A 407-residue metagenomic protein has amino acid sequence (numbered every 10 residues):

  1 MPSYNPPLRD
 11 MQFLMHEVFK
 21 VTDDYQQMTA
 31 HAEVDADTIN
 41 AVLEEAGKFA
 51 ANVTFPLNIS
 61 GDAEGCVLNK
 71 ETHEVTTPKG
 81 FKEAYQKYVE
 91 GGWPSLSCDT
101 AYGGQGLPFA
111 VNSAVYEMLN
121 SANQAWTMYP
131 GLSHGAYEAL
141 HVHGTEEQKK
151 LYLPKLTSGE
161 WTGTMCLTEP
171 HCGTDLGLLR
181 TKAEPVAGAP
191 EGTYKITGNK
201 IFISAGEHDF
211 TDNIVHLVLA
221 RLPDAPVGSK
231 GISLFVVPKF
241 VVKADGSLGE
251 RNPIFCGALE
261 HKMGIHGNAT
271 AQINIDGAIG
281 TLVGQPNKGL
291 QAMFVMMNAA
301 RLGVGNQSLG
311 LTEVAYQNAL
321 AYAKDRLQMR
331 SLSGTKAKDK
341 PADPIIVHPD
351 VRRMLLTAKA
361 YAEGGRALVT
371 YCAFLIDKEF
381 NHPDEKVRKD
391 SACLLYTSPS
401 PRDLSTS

Functional and structural regions predicted by a protein language model:
M1-T127, L151, D377, K386: Amphipathic, small/basic residue-rich leader segments at the start of a protein or domain
V18-Q27, K82-G92, A110-N112, T193-I196 (+3 more regions): Active-site-adjacent bridging/hinge elements
Q27-I39, E64-K70, W93-A101, Y116-A122 (+8 more regions): Glycine- and acidic
G61, L132-S133, G144-V186, A373-S391: Internal maturation/activation junctions in enzymes
G192-R251: A short core secondary-structure module
F202-S204, V241-G257, K262, A269-A300 (+1 more regions): A glycine-rich, basic-preceded beta-loop-alpha segment at the flavin cofactor/substrate interface of flavin-utilizing
R301-H382: Extended amphipathic alpha-helical segments enriched in small hydrophobics
Y396-D403: Conserved small/polar residues in nucleotide/adenosyl-binding loops
